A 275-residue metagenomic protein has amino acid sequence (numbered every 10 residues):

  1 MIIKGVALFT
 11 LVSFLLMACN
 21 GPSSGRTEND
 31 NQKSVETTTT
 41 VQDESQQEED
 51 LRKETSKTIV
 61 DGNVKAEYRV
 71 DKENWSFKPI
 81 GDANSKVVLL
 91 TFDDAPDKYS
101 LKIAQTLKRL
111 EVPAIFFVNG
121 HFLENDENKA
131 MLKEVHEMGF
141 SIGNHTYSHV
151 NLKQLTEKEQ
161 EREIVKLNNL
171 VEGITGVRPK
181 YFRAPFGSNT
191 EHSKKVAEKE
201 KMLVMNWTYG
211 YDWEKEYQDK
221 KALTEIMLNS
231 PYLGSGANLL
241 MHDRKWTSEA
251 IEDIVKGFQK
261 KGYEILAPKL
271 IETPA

Functional and structural regions predicted by a protein language model:
M1-T10: Positively charged n-region of N-terminal signal peptides that target proteins for export
L15-A18: C-terminal motif of bacterial Sec signal peptides marking the signal peptidase cleavage site
G21-A83: N-terminal, intrinsically disordered, polar/charged segments of Gram-positive cell-envelope systems that serve as
K57-N151, L170: Active-site beta->alpha N-cap acidic-glycine motif
P79-D82, E124, T247-A275: C-terminal domain-boundary segment and adjacent tail
V88-T91, A114-V118, S141-N144, K180-R183 (+3 more regions): Structural recognition of the beta-strand scaffold that forms the well-ordered cores of secreted hydrolase catalytic
D94-K98, N119-E127, L152-L155, R183-N189 (+3 more regions): Acidic-and-aromatic substrate-binding clefts and catalytic sites of carbohydrate-active enzymes
V150-T175, F186-G234, T247: Alpha-helical scaffold elements lining the catalytic groove of polysaccharide deacetylases
